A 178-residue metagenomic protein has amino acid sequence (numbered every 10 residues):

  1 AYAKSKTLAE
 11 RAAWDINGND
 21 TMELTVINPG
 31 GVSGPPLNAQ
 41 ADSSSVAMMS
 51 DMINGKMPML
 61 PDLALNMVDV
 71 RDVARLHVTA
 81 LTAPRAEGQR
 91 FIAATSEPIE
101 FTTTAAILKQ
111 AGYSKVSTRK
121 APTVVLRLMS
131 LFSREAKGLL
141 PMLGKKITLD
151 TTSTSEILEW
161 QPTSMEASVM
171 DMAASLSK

Functional and structural regions predicted by a protein language model:
A1-T25: Active-site Tyr-X1-5-Lys
S5, L65-R71, I99, T163: Residue-level signal for the nucleotide or nucleotide-sugar donor/cofactor binding architecture
N19-M22, G34-A47, A80-F91: Glycine/proline-rich active-site loop of Rossmann-fold NAD(P)-dependent oxidoreductases
N28-P29: Conserved SDR Rossmann-fold cofactor-binding beta-strand/turn motif
V32, N38-A39, V46-V68, D72: A conserved pocket-lining segment of Rossmann-fold NAD(P)-dependent short-chain dehydrogenase/reductase
G34, L60-L63, F91-I99, K109-Q110 (+1 more regions): Glycine-rich Rossmann NAD(P)(H)-binding loop
L76-K137, M165-K178: Mid/C-terminal beta-alpha module of Rossmann-like enzyme folds, strongest in SDR-family dehydrogenases/epimerases
M129-E159: Conserved C-terminal active-site "lid" loop/helix of NAD(P)H-dependent oxidoreductases that clamps the redox cofactor
